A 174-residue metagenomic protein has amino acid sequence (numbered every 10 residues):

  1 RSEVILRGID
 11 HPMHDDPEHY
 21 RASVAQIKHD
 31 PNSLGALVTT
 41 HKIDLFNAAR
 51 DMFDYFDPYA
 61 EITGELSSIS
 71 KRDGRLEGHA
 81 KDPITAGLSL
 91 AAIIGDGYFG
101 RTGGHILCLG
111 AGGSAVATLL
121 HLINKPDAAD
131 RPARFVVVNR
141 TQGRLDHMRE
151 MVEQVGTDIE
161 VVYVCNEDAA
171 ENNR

Functional and structural regions predicted by a protein language model:
R1-L66: N-terminal ligand-binding/catalytic initiation module
R7, L107, R134-V136, V162: A structural signal for isolated positions on well-ordered beta-strands in alpha/beta enzyme cores
Q26-P31, F56-D57, I93-G103, I123-P132 (+1 more regions): Alpha-helix termini
F46-R101: Glycine/small-residue-rich loop that forms an oxyanion/phosphate-binding "nest" at active or ligand-binding sites
G78-P83, L90, I94-D127, N139-R144: Glycine-rich adenosine-cofactor-binding loop
L119, D146-E150, N173: Short, well-ordered secondary-structure micro-motifs
D127-V155, N166-D168: NAD(P)-binding Rossmann-fold cofactor-contacting core
D158-R174: Rossmann-like adenosine-cofactor binding region
